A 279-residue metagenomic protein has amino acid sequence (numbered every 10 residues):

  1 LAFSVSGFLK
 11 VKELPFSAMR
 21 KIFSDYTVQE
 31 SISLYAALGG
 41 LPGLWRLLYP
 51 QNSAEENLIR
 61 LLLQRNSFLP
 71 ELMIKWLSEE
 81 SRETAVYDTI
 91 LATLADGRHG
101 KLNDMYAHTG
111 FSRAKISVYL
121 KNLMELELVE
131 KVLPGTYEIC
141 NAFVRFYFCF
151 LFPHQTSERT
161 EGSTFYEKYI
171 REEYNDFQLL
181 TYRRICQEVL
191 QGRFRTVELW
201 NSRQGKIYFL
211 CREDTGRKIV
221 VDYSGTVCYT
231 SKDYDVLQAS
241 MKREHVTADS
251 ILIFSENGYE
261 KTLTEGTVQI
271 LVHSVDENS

Functional and structural regions predicted by a protein language model:
S6-I32: Conserved small helical "lid"/interfacial subdomain of P-loop NTPases
S6-K10, T196-L199, T267-Q269: Conserved beta-strand scaffold positions in the cores of enzyme catalytic domains, especially in NTP/NDP-utilizing
R20, Y35, Y106: The alpha-helix within a helix-turn-helix
L44, L48-P50, E55-G205: Accessory nucleic acid-recognition modules appended to NTPase machines
L190, I207-A239: Conserved catalytic cores of phosphodiester-cleaving nucleases, focusing on short active-site segments
A239-A248: Arginine/glycine-rich "motif VI" loop of SF2 helicases in the C-terminal RecA-like domain
L252-S279: Domain-level recognition of nuclease-like catalytic cores that cleave nucleotide substrates
